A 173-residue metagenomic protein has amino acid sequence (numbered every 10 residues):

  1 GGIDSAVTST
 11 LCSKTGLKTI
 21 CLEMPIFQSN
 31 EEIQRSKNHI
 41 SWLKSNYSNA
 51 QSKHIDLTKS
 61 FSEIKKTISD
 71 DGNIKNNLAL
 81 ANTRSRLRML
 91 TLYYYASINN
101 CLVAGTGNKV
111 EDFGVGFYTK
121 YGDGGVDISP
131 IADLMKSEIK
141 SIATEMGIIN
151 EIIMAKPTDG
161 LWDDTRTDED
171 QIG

Functional and structural regions predicted by a protein language model:
G1-F117: ATP-dependent adenylation/nucleotidyltransferase module used to activate substrates
L80, L102-G173: Catalytic subdomain that performs nucleotidyl-dependent activation
